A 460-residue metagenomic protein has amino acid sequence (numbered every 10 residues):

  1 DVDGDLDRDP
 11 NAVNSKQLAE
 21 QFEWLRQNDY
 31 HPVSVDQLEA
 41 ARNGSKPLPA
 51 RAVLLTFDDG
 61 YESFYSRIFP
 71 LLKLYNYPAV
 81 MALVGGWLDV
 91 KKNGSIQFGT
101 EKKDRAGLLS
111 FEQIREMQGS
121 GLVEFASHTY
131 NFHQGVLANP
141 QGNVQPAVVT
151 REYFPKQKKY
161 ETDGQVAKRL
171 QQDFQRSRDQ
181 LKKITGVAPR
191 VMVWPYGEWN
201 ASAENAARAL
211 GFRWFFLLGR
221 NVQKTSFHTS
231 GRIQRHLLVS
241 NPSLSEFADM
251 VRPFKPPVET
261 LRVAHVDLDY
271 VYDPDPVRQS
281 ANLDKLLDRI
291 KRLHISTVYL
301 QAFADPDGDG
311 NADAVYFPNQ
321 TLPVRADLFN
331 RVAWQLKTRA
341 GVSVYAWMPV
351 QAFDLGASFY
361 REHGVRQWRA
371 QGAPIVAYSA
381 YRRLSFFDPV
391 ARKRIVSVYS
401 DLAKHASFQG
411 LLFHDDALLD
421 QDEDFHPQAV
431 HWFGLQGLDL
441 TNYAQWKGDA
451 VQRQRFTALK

Functional and structural regions predicted by a protein language model:
D1-D5, R51-V53, K73-E198, R382: Metal-dependent polysaccharide deacetylase catalytic core of the NodB/CE4 family, i.e., the active-site-bearing domain
V13-P47, G119, K182-T185, E204 (+1 more regions): C-terminal domain-boundary segment and adjacent tail
V13-V35, A79, A281-G308, H405-G410: Catalytic domains of carbohydrate-active enzymes, especially glycoside hydrolases
P47-A50, D58-D59, S63-K73, D284-L287 (+4 more regions): Aromatic-lined substrate-binding rim segments of carbohydrate-active enzymes
P70-N76, G107-S127, R208, T225 (+3 more regions): Acidic (Asp/Glu)-rich catalytic clusters
V84, L88, T150-D163, I184-A188 (+1 more regions): His/Asp/Glu-enriched short active-site or ligand-binding loop at hydrolase and phosphoryl-transfer sites
S95-K102, E259-H265, V271-R278, V344-A406: Active-site-adjacent "subsite" loops/lids of carbohydrate-active enzymes
F132, P140-G142, P146-V166, R289 (+1 more regions): Polysaccharide-binding and catalytic clefts of secreted carbohydrate-active enzymes
